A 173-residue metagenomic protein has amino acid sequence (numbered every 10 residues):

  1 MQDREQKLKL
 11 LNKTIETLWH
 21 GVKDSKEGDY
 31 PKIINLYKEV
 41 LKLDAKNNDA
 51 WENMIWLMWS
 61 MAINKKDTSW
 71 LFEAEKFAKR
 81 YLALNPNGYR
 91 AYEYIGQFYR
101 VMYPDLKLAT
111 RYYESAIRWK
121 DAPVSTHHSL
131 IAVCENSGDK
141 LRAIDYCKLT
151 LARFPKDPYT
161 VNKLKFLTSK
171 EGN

Functional and structural regions predicted by a protein language model:
M1-N48, M54, K170-G172: N-terminal alpha-helical interaction modules that lie
K7, L11-T14, N48-D49, Y89-R90 (+2 more regions): Helix-start (N-cap) detector for alpha-helical repeat units in TPR-like alpha-solenoids, especially tetratricopeptide
K9, K13, H20, K32-L36 (+5 more regions): Extracytoplasmic/secreted proteins, especially bacterial periplasmic and envelope-associated proteins
I15, G21-D29, I55, W59-K66 (+5 more regions): Short coil/turn linking the two alpha-helices of tandem helical-hairpin repeats
E39-V40, R80-Y81, S115-A116, L149-R153: Canonical positions in the second alpha-helix
D49-S129: Alpha-helical adaptor scaffolds
R118-D145, L149: Short aromatic loop motif centered on NTY/YTY
